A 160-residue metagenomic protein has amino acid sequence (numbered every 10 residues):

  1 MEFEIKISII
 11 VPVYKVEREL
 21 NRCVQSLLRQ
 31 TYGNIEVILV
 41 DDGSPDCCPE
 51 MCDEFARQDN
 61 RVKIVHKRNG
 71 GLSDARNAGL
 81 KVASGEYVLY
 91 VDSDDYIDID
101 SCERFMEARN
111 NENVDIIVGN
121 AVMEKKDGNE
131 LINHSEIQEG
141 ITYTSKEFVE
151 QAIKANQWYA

Functional and structural regions predicted by a protein language model:
M1-R29: N-proximal low-complexity "stem/linker" segments adjacent to membrane-targeting elements
S8, N34-E36, N60-K63, D115: Structural signature of beta-strand start/N-cap positions in the alpha/beta core of ABC transporter nucleotide-binding
N21, D46-E54, H66, A78 (+2 more regions): Acidic helix N-cap motif at the loop->helix transition within catalytic regions of sugar-transfer enzymes
S26, D41-E50: A conserved acidic beta->alpha catalytic loop
N34-G43, K63-R68, D92-S93: Short beta-strand/loop segment that forms part of the nucleotide-sugar
K67-A83: Glycine-rich, basic loop-to-helix element that forms the pyrophosphate-binding segment of sugar-nucleotide handling
V88: Short aromatic/hydrophobic "clamp" motif used to bind/position activated sugar donors
S93-A160: Donor-binding/catalytic cores of nucleotide-activated saccharide and glycerol-phosphate transferases/polymerases
